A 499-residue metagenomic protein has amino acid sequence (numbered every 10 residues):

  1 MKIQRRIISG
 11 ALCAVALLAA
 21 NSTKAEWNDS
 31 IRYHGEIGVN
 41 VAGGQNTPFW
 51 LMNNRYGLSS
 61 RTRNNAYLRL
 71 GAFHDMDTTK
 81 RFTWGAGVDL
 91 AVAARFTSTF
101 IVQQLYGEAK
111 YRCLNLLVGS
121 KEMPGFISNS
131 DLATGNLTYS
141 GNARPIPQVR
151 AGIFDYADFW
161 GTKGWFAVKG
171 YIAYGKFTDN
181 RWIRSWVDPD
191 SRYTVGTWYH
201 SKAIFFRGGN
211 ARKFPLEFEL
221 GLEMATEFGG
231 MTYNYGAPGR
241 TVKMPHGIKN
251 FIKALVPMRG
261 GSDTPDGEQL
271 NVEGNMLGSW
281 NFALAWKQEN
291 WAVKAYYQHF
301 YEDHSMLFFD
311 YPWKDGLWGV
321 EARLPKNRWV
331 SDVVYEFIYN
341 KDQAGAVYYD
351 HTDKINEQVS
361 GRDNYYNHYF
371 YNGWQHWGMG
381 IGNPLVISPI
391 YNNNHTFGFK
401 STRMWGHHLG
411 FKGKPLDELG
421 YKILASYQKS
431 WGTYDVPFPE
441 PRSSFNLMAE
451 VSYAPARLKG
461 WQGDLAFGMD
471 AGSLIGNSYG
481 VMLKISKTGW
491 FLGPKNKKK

Functional and structural regions predicted by a protein language model:
M1-D29, G489, K499: Bacterial Sec-dependent N-terminal signal peptides
A25-L68, D77-V88, G170-Y174, G463: Transmembrane beta-strand segments of Gram-negative outer membrane beta-barrel proteins
E26-Y33, H74-G85, T97, K110-C113 (+7 more regions): Short loop/turn motifs that connect adjacent beta-strands in outer-membrane beta-barrel proteins
Y33-Q45, A86-V92, A109, L116-E122 (+7 more regions): Transmembrane beta-barrel strands of outer-membrane/channel proteins
A42-G44, D89-R95, K121-L137, D158 (+7 more regions): Sequence/structural signature of outer-membrane beta-barrel proteins
T79-Y111, M123-N142: Surface-exposed loop and membrane-interface regions of Gram-negative outer-membrane beta-barrel proteins
P124-Y235: Internal, well-ordered domain-core segments that constitute the primary functional module of diverse proteins
L216-A225, M231-K499: Exposed, low-structure sequence patches enriched in small/polar residues
